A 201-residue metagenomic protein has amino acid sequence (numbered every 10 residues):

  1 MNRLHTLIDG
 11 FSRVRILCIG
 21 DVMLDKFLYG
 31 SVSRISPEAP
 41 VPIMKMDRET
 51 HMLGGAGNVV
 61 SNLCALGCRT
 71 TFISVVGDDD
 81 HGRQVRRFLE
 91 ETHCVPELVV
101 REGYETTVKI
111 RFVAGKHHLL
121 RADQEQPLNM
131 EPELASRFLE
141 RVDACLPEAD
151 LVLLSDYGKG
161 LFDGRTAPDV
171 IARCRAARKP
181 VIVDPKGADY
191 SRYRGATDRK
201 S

Functional and structural regions predicted by a protein language model:
M1-S33, R48-G55, V60-S201: Ribokinase/PfkB-type carbohydrate-kinase core domain
S36-P37: Glycine-rich N-terminal loop/short-helix segment of MobA-like nucleotidyltransferase
P40, M44-D47: Divalent-cation-assisted or electrostatically stabilized phosphate/pyrophosphate-binding catalytic cores
